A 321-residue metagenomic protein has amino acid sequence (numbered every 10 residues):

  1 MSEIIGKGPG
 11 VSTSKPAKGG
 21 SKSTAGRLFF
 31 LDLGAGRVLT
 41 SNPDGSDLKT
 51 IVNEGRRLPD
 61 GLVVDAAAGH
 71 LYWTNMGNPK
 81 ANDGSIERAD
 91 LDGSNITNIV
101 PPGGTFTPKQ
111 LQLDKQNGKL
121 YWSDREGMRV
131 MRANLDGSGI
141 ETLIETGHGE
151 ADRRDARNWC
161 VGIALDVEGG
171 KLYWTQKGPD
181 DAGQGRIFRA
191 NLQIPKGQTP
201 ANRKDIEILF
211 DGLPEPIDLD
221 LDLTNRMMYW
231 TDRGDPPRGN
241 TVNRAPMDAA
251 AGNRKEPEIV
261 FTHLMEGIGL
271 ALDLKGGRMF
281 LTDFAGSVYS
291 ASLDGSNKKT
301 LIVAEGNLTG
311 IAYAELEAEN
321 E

Functional and structural regions predicted by a protein language model:
E3-G26, R56-G69, M76, G103-K119 (+8 more regions): Beta-rich, blade/repeat-based domains predominating in secreted/periplasmic proteins but also intracellular
L31-E54, M76-D83, E87: Beta-propeller domains
L33, M76-G77, R125, L135 (+6 more regions): Short loop/turn segments immediately following the C-termini of beta-strands
G34, D44, G55, D92 (+10 more regions): Conserved loop/turn at the beginning of each blade in beta-propeller domains
A35-L39, K80-E87, M128-R132, D181-A190 (+2 more regions): Structural motif
D47-N53, N95-P101, G139-R154, K204-F210 (+2 more regions): A short beta-strand motif characteristic of beta-propeller blades
Y72-H148, A156-R157, V161: A generic tandem-repeat structural signature
N134-L135, A190-T199, A245-G252: Short loop/turn segments immediately following beta-strands, especially the blade-tip and inter-blade linker loops
